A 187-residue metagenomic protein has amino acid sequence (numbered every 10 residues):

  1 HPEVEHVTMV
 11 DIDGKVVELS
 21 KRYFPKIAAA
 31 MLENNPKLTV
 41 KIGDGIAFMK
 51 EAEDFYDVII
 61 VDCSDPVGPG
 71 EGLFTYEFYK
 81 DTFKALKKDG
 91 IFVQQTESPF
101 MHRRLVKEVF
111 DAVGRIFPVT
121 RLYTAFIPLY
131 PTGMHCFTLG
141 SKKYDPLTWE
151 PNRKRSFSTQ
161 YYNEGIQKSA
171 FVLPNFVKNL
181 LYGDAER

Functional and structural regions predicted by a protein language model:
H1-D89, M101-L105: The AdoMet/dcAdoMet-binding core of the Class I SAM-like
V17, L129-Y130: Generic structural signal for helix capping and beta-alpha/helix-loop junctions
A52-E53, P131-G133: Short glycine/proline-enriched turns and hinge-like loops at secondary-structure junctions
S64, E97-P99, A125: Histidine- and/or cysteine-centered catalytic micro-motif in compact active-site loops
Y79-F83, L105-I127, T138: Conserved Class I S-adenosyl-L-methionine
D89-T96: Conserved beta-strand signature within the Rossmann-like core of class I S-adenosyl-L-methionine
D111, T132-R187: SAM/dcSAM-binding transferase cores
